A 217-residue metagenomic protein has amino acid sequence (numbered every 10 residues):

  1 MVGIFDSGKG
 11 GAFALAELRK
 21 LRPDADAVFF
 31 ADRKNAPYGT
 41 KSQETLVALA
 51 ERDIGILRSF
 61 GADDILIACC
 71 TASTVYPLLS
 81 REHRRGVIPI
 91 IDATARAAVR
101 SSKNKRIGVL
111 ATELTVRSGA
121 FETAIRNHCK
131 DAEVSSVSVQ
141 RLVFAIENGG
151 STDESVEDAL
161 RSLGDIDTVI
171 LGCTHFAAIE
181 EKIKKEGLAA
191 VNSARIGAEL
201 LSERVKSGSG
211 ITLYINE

Functional and structural regions predicted by a protein language model:
M1-E217: Non-catalytic structural scaffold of enzyme domains
